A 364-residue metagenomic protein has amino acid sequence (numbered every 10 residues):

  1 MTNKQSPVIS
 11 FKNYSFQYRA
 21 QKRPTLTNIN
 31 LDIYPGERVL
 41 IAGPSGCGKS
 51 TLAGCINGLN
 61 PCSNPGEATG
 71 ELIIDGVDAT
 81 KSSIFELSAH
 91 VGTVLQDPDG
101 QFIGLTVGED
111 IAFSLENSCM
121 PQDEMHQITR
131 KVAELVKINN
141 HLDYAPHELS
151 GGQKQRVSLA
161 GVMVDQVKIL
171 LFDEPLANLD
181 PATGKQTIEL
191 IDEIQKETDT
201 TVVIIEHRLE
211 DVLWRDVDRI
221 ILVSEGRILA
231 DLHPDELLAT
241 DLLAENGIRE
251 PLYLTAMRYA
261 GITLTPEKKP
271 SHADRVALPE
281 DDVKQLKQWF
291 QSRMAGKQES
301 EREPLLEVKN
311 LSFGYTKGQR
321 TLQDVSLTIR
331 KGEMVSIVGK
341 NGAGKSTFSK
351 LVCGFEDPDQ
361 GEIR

Functional and structural regions predicted by a protein language model:
A42-P44, V338-K340: The feature captures the beta-strand-to-loop junction immediately N-terminal to the Walker
N57, C353: Helix-to-loop junction immediately C-terminal to a conserved catalytic motif
E71-E86, P121, E362-R364: ABC ATPase NBD Q-loop/coupling interface
D123-H141: Conserved ABC ATPase "signature" region
A145-L149, Q153: Conserved ABC ATPase signature
V162-M163: ABC ATPase C-loop
L170-E174: Catalytic Walker B motif of ABC-type/P-loop ATPase nucleotide-binding domains
R227-Y253: Conserved beta-strand-loop-alpha-helix hinge in the C-terminal portion of ABC ATPase nucleotide-binding domains
